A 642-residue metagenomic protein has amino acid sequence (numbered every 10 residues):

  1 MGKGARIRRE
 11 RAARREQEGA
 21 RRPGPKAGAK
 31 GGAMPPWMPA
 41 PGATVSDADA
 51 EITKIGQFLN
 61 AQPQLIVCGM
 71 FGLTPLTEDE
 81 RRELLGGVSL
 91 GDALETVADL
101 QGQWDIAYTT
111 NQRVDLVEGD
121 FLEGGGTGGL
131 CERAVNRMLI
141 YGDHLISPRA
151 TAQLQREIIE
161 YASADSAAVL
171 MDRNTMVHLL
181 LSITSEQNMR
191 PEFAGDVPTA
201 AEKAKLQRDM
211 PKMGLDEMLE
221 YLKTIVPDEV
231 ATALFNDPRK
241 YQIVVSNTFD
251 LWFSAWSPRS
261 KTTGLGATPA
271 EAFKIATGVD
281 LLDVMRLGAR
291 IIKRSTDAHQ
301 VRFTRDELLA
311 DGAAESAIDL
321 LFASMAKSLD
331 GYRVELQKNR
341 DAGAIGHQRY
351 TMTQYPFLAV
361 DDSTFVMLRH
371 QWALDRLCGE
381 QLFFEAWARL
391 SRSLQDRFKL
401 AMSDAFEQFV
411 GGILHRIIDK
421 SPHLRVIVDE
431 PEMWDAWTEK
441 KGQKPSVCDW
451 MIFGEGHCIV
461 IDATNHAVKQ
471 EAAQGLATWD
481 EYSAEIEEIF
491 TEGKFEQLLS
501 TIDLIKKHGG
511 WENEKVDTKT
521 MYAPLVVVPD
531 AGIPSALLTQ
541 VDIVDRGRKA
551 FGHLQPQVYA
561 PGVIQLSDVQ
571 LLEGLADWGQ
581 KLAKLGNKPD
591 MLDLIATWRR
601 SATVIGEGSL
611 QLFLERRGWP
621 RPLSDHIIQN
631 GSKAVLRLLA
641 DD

Functional and structural regions predicted by a protein language model:
M1-A40: Short Lys/Arg-rich cationic patches that frequently serve as NLS/NoLS or arginine-rich RNA/DNA-binding motifs
K30-D297: Long amphipathic alpha-helical coiled-coil/heptad-repeat bundle
W37, D47, N465-P524: Catalytic cores of nucleic-acid endonucleases
V97-S166, L170, M176, S185-F193 (+1 more regions): Domain-level recognition of nuclease-like catalytic cores that cleave nucleotide substrates
G195-I417, V541-D642: Interfaces and regulatory segments of ATP-dependent nucleotide/adenylate/phosphodiester-chemistry enzymes
R369-H370, D462-A463, E471-Q474, S535-T539: Short conserved micro-motifs at the rims of enzyme active sites and ligand-binding pockets
I417-P445, W450-F453: A short acidic/basic microdomain associated with nuclease active sites
I452-E471: Active-site beta-strand-loop-beta-strand hairpin of nuclease catalytic cores that positions key catalytic residues
